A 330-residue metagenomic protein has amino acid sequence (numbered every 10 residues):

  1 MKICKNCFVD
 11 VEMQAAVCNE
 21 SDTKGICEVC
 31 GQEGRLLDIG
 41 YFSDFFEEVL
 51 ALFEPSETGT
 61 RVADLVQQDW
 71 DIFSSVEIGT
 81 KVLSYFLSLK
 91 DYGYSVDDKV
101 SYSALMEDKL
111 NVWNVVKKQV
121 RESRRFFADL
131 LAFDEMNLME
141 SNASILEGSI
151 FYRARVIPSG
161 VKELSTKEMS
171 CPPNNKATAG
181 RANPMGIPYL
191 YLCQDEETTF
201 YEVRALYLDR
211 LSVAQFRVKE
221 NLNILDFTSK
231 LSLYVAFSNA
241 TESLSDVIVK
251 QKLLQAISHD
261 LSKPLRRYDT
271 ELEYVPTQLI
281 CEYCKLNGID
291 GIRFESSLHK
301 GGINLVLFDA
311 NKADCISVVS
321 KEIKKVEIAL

Functional and structural regions predicted by a protein language model:
M1-N183, L206-L330: Active-site and NAD+-binding cores of ADP-ribose-processing enzymes
I187-L192: A short, exposed loop/beta-hairpin motif centered on an aromatic-Gly-Thr core
C193-E197, Y274: Conserved structured core elements
E196-Y207: Short active-site loop/helix that positions an aromatic residue
